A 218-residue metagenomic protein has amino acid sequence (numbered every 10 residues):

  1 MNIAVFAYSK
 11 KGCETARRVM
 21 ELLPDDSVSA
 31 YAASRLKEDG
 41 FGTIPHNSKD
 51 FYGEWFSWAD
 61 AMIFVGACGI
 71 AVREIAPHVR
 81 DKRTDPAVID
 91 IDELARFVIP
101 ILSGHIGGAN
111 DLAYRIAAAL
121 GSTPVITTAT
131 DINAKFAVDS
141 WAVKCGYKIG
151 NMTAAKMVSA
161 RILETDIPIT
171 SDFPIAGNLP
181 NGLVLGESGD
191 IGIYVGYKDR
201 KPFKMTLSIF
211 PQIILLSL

Functional and structural regions predicted by a protein language model:
M1-V5: Extreme N-terminal starter segment of soluble prokaryotic enzymes
Y8-K37, F41-N47, E54-S57, A61 (+2 more regions): Conserved mixed alpha/beta catalytic, RNA-binding, or beta-rich assembly cores of soluble enzyme, regulatory
